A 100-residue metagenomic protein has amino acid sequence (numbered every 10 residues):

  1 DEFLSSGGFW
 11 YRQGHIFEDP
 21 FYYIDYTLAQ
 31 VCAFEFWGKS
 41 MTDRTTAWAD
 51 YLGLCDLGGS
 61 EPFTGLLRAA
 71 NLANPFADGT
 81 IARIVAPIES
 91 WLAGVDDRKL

Functional and structural regions predicted by a protein language model:
D1-L100: C-terminal, non-catalytic "cap/extension" segments appended to globular domains
